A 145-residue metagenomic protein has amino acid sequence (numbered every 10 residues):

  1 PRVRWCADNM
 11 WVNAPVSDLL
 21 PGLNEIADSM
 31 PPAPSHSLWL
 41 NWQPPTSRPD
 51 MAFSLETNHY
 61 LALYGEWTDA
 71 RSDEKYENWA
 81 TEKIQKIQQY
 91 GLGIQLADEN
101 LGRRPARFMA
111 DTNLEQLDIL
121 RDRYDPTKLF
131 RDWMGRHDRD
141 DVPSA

Functional and structural regions predicted by a protein language model:
P1-A145: Soluble FAD-dependent oxygen oxidases
